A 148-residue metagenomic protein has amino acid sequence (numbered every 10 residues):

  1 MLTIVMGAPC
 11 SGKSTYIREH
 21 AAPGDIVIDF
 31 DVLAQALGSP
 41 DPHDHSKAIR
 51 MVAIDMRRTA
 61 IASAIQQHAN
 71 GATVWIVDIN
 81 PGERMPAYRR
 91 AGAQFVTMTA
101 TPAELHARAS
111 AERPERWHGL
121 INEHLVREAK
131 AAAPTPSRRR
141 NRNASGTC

Functional and structural regions predicted by a protein language model:
L2: Walker A (P-loop) ATP-phosphate-binding motif of ABC ATPase nucleotide-binding domains
V5: Hydrophobic anchor at the beta1->P-loop junction of P-loop NTPases
A8-P9: The conserved Walker
G12-K13: Conserved glycine(s) of the Walker
Y16: Hydrophobic positions on the alpha1 helix immediately C-terminal to the Walker A/P-loop
E19: Active-site signature of alpha/beta-hydrolase-fold catalytic machinery across serine- and Asp/Cys-nucleophile hydrolases
A22-R90: Conserved nucleotide-sensing/catalytic segment adjacent to the nucleotide-binding pocket in NTP-handling enzymes
A62-C148: Replace "adjacent to P-loop NTPase cores in ATP/GTP-dependent enzymes" with "adjacent to NTP-binding cores
